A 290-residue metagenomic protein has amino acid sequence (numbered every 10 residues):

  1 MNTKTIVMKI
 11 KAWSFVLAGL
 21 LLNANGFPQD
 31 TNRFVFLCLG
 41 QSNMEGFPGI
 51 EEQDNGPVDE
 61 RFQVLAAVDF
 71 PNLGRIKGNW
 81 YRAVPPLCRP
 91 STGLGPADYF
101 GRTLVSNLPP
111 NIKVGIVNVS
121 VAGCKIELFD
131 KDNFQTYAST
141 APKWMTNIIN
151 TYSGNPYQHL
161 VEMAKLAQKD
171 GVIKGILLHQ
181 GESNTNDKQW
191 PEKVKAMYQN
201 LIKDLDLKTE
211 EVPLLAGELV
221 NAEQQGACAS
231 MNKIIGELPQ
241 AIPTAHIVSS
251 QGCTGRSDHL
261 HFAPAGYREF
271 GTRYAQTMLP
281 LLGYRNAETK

Functional and structural regions predicted by a protein language model:
M1-T31: Bacterial Sec-dependent N-terminal signal peptides
Q29-K290: Cell-envelope and extracellular/periplasmic
